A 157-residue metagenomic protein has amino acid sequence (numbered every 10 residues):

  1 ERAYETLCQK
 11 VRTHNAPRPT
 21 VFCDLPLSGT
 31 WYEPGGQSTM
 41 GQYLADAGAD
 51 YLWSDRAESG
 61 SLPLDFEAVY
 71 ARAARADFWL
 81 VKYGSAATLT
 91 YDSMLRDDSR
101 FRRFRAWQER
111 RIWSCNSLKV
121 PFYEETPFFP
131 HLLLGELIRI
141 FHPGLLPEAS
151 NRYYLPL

Functional and structural regions predicted by a protein language model:
E1-F128: Binding-cleft/active-site segments that stabilize strongly anionic ligands or cofactors
Y123-E136, I140-F141: Flexible loop/turn connectors
H142-L157: Extracellular/periplasmic juxtamembrane helices and adjacent flexible linkers that interface with membrane partners
